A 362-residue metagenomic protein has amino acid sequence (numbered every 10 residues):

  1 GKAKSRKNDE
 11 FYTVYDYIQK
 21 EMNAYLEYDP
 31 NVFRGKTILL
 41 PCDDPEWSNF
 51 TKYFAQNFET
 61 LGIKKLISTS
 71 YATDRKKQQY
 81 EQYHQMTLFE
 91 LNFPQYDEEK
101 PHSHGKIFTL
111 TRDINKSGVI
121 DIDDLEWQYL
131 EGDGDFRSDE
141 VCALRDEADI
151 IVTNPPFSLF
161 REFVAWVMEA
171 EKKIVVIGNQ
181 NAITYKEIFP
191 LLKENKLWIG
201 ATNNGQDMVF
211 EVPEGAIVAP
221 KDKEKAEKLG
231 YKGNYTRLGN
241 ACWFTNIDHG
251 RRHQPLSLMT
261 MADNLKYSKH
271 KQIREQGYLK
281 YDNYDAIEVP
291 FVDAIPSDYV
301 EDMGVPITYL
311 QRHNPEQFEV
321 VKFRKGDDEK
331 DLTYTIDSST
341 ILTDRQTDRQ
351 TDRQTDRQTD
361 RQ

Functional and structural regions predicted by a protein language model:
G1-Q362: Class I S-adenosyl-L-methionine-dependent methyltransferase catalytic core
